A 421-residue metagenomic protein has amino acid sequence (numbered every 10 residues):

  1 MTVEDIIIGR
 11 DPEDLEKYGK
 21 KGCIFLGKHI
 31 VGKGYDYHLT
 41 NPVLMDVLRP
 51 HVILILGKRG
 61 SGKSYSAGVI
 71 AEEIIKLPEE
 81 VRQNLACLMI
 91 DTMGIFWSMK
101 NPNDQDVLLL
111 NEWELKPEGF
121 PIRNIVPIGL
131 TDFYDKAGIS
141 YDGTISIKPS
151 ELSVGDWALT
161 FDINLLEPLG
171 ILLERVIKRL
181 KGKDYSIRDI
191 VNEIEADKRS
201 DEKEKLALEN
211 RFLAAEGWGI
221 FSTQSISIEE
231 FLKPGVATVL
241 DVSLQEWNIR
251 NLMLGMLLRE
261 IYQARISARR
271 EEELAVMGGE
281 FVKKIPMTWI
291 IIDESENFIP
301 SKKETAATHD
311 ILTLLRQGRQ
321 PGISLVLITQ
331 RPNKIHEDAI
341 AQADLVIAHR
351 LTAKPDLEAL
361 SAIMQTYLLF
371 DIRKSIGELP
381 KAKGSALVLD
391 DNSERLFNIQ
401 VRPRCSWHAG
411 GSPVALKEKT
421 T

Functional and structural regions predicted by a protein language model:
M1-K58, Y65-N84, G278, V282-P286 (+1 more regions): Basic- and hydrophobic-enriched, low-structure N-terminal and domain-boundary segments that flank ATP-binding catalytic
R49-P50, V69-T313, E378-E394: P-loop NTPase motor domains
K58-G62, P286, K302-H309, K334 (+1 more regions): Alpha-helix capping and helix-loop boundary segments enriched in small/acidic/polar residues
R59-S64, V326-Q330: Ser/Thr-glycine-rich phosphate-binding loops at phosphate-binding pockets of nucleotides, nucleotide cofactors
G62, G255-L258, D344, M364-Q365 (+1 more regions): Short, solvent-exposed amphipathic alpha-helical segments in soluble enzyme and RNA/protein-processing domains
K63, I249-R250, I335, F397: Secondary-structure boundary/capping motif
L252, K381-T421: Conserved P-loop NTPase motor module
L315-L396: Conserved ATP-driven motor cores of ASCE-family P-loop NTPases powering translocation/secretion/packaging/pilus
